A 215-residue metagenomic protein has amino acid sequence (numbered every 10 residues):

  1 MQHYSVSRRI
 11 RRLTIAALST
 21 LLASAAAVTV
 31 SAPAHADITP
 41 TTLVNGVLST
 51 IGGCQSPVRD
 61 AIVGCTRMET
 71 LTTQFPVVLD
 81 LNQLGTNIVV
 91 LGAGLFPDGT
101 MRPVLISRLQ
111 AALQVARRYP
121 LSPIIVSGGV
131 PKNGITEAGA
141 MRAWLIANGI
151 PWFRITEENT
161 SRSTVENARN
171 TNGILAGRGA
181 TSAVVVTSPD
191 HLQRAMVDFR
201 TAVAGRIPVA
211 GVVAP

Functional and structural regions predicted by a protein language model:
M1-A36: Secretory targeting and sorting signals
Q2, H35-P215: A structural signal for short, hydrophobic/glycine-enriched beta-strand patches
